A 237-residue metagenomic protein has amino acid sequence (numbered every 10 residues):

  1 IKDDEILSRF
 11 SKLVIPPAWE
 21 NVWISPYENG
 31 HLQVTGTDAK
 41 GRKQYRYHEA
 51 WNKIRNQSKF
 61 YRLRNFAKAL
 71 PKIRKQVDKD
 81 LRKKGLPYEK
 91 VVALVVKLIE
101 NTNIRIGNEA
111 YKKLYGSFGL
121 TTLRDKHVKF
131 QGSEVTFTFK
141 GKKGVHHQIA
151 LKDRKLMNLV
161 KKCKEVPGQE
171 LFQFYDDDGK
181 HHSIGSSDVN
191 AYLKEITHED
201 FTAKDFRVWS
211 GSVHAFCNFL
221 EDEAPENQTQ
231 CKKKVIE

Functional and structural regions predicted by a protein language model:
I1-F118, R124-W209, V213-I236: A positively charged, amphipathic N-terminal helix/segment that binds anionic biomolecules
